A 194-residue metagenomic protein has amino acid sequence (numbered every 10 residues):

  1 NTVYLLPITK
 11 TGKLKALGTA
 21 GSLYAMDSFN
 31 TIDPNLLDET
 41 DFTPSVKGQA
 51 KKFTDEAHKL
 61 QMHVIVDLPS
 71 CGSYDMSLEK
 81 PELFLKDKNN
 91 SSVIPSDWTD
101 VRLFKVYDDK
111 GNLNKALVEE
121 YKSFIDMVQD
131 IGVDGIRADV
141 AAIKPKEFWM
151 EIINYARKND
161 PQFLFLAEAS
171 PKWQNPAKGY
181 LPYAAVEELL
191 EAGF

Functional and structural regions predicted by a protein language model:
N1-P7: Short, structured active-site-proximal loop/turn typified by the sulfatase FGly-forming signature C/S-X-P-X-R
Y4, I65, R137-D139: Conserved beta-strand positions in the central sheet of alpha/beta enzyme cores
P7-I131, E151, K158, N175: Substrate-binding/active-site clefts of carbohydrate-active enzymes
T54, H58, S123-D126, D134 (+1 more regions): Active-site-proximal helices and loops of the catalytic beta/alpha 8
